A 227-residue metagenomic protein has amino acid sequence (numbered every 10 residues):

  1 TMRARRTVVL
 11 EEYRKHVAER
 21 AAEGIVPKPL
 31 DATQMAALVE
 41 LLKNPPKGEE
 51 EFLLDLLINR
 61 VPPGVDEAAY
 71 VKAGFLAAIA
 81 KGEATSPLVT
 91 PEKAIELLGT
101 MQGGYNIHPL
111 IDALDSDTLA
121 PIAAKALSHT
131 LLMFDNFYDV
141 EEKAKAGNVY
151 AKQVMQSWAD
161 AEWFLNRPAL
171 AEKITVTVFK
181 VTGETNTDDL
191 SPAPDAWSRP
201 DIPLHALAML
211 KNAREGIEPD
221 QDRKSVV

Functional and structural regions predicted by a protein language model:
R3-R5, V9-V39, N44: Amphipathic alpha-helical packing elements
Y13, M35, E49-E50, K72 (+5 more regions): Short amphipathic alpha-helical segments that mediate assembly, nucleic-acid/protein binding, or membrane association
A22, D112, P192: Phosphate-coordinating loops and pocket residues in cytosolic domains that bind phosphorylated ligands
I25-K28, E51-E67, K81, L88-G103 (+3 more regions): Structural detector for internal amphipathic alpha-helices that build alpha-solenoid repeat scaffolds
A32-V39, P63-G82, M101-D115, M133-A144: Amphipathic alpha-helical scaffolding segments comprising HEAT/armadillo-like alpha-solenoid repeats
V39-L56: Generic amphipathic, hydrophobic interface segment in small proteins and small subunits
P46, S86-P87, D115-L119, N148: Short inter-helical turns and helix N-cap capping residues of alpha-solenoid HEAT/ARM repeat scaffolds
I122-V227: Fe-S-dependent hydro-lyases/dehydratases of central metabolism
